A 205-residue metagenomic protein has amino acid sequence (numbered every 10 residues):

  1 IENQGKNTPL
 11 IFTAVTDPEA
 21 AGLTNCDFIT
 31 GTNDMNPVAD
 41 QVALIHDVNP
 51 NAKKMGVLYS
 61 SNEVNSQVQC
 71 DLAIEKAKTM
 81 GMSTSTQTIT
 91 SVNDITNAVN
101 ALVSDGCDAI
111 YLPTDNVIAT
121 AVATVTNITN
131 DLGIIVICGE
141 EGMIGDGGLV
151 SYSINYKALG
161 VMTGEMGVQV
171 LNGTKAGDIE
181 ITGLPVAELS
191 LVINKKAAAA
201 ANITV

Functional and structural regions predicted by a protein language model:
Q4-V38, G139-V150: Flexible loop/hinge segments that line or gate small-molecule binding clefts
I11, M55-L58, C107-I118, V136-G139: Periplasmic-binding protein-like
P18-T24, T30-K53, N155-T174: Hydrophobic alpha-helical segments within soluble ligand-binding/sensing domains
G31-M80, E180-A197: An alpha-beta-alpha
T32-A39, Y59-Q69, T86-N97, N116 (+3 more regions): Hinge/beta->alpha junction and helix N-cap segments in small-molecule ligand-binding domains
T96-G106: Short, well-structured alpha-helical segments in soluble
M143-K196: Flexible loop/turn connectors
